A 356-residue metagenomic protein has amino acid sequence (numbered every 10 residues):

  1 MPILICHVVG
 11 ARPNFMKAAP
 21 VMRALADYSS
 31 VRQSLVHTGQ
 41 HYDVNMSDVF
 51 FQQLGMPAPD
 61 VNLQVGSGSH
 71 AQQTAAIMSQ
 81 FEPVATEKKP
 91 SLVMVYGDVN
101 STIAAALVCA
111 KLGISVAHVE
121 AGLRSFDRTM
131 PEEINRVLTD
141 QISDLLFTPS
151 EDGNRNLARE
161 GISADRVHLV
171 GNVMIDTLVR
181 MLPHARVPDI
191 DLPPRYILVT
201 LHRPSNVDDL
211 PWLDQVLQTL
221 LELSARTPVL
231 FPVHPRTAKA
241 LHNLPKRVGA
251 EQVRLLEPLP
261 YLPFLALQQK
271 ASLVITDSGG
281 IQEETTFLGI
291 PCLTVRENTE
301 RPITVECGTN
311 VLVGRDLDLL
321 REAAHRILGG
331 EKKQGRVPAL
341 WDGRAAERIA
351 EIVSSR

Functional and structural regions predicted by a protein language model:
M1-R226, A238-R356: Nucleotide-activated sugar donor-binding and catalytic core shared by glycosyltransferases and related lipid-linked
L230-A238: Glycosyltransferase donor-sugar binding loop
